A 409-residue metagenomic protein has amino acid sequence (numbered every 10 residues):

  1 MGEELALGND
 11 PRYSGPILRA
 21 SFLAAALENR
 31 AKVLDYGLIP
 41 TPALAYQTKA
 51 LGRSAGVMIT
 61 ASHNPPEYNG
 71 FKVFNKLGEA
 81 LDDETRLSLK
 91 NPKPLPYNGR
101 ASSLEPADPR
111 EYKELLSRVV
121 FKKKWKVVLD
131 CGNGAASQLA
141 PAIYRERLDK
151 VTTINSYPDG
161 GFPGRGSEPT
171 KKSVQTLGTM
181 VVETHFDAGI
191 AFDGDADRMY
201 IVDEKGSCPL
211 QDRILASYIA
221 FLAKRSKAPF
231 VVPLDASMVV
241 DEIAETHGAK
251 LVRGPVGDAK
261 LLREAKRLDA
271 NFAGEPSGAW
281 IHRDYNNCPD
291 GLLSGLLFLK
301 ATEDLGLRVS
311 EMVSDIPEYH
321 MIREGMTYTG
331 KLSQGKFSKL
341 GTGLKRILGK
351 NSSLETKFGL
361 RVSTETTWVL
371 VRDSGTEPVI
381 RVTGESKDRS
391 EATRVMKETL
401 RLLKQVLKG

Functional and structural regions predicted by a protein language model:
M1-R30, E105-K126, A135: An N-terminal, well-structured beta->alpha segment
E3-D10, L34, K126-L129, P229-L234 (+1 more regions): Short glycine-rich phosphate-binding loop at a beta-alpha junction
E4-Y68, I143-V202: N-terminal small/polar loop signature for handling phosphorylated ligands or for N-terminal nucleophile
A26, A188, S226-G409: Phosphate-binding and adjacent anionic-ligand microenvironments
V33-P42, C208-Q211, P233, P255: Active-site nucleophile and cofactor-binding loops and adjacent substrate-binding regions of central metabolic enzymes
P66-E67, V73-D82, L87, N91-P94 (+2 more regions): Replace "Mg2+/Mn2+-dependent" with "divalent metal-dependent
E67-T184: Gly/Ser/Thr-enriched, mixed-charge loops and adjacent short helices that form phosphate/oxyanion-binding elements
T153-N155, S207-S226, D258, D290-K300: Gly/Ser/Thr-rich active-site loops/lids in small-molecule metabolic enzymes that frequently grip phosphoryl groups
